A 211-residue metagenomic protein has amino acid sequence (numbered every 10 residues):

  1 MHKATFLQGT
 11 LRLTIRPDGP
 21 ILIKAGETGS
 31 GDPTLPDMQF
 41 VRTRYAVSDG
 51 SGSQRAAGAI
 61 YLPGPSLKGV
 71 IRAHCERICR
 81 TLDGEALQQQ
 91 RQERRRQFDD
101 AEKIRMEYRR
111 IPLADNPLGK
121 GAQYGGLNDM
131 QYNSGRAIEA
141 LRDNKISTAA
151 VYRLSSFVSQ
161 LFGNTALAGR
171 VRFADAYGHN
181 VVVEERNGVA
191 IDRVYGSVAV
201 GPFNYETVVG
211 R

Functional and structural regions predicted by a protein language model:
M1-R211: RNA-binding basic/glycine-rich loop and surface signature characteristic of RAMP-family CRISPR effectors
